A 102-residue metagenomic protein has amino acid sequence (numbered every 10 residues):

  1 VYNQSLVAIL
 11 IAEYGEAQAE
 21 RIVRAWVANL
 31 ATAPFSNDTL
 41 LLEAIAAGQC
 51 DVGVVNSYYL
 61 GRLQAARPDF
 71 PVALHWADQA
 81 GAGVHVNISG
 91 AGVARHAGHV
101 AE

Functional and structural regions predicted by a protein language model:
V1-N3, Y58-G61, Q79-A82, A97-H99: Solvent-exposed loop/turn segments at secondary-structure junctions within structured extracellular/periplasmic domains
V1-Q49: Extracytoplasmic ligand-binding site segments that recognize negatively charged/polar headgroups
V7-E13, N87-H99: A bilobed periplasmic-binding-protein/Venus flytrap-type ligand-binding module shared by bacterial periplasmic
Q18-A25, S89, G98-E102: Short amphipathic alpha-helical coupling segments at ligand-binding clamshell hinges and other catalytic/signaling
D38, A47-C50, D69, V86-I88: Short gly/pro-enriched beta-turn/loop segments at secondary-structure junctions
D51-P71: A ligand-binding cleft/hinge motif common to bilobed small-molecule-binding domains
A65, D69-H85, A94-H96: Short beta-strand->loop
